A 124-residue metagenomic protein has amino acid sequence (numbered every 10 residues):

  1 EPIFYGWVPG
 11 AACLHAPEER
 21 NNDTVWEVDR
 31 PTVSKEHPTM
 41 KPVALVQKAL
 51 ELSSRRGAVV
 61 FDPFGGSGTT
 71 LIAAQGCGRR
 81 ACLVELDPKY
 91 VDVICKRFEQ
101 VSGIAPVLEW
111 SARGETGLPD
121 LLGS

Functional and structural regions predicted by a protein language model:
E1-V91: Core catalytic lobe of class I
C95-S124: S-adenosyl-L-methionine
